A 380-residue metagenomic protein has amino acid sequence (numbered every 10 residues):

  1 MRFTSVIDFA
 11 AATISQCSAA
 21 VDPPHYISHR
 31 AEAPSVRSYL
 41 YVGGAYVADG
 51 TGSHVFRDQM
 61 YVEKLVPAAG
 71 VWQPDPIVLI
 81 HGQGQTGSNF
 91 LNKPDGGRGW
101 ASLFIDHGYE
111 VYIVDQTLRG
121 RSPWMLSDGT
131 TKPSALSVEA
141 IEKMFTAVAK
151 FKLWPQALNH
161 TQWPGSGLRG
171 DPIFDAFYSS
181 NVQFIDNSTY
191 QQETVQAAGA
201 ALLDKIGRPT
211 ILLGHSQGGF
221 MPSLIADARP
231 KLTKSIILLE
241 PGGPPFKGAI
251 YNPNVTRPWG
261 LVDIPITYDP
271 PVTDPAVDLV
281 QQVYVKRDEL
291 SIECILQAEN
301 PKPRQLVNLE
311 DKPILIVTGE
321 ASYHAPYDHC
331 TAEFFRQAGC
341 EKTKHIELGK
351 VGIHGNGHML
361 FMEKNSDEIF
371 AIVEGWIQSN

Functional and structural regions predicted by a protein language model:
M1-A20: Fungal secretory targeting signals
P23-W72: N-terminal cap/lid segment of alpha/beta-hydrolase-fold proteins
A69-P155, N159: Short, surface-exposed "cap/lid" segments of acyl-processing enzymes
Q162-P164, L168-D175, S179-Q183, N187-T210: Conserved acidic catalytic loop of the alpha/beta-hydrolase fold
L213-P222: Gly/Ala-rich beta-loop-alpha elbow adjacent to hydrolase catalytic centers
M221, Y323-C330: Conserved alpha/beta-hydrolase "acid-adjacent" motif
E310, I316-T318: Short beta-strand/loop motif that positions the catalytic acidic residue of the alpha/beta-hydrolase fold
V351-N380: Catalytic active-site module of serine/aspartate enzymes centered on a nucleophile-bearing elbow/loop
